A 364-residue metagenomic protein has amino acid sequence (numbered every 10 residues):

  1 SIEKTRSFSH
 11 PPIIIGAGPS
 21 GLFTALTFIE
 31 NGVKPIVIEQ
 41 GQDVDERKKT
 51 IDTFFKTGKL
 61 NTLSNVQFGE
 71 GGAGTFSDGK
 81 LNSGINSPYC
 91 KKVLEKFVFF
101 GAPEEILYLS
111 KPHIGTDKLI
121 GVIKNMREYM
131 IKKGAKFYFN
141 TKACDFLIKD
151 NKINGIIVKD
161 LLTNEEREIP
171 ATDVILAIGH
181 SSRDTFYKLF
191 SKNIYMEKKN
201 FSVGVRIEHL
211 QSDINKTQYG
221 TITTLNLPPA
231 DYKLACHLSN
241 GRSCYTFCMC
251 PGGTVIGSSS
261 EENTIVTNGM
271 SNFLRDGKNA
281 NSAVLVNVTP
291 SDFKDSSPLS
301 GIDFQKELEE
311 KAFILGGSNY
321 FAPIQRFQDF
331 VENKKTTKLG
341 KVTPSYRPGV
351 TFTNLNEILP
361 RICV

Functional and structural regions predicted by a protein language model:
S1-V364: Residues forming the flavin
